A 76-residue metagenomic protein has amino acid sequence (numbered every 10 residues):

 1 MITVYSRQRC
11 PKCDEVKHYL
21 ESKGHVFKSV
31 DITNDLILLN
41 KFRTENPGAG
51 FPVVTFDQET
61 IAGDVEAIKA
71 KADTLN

Functional and structural regions predicted by a protein language model:
M1-H25: Local sequence-structure signature of Cys/Sec-based thiol-disulfide redox active-site neighborhoods
P11-D14, I37, G63: Residues that form or flank phosphate/diphosphate-binding pockets in enzymes that use nucleotide phosphates
H25-L38: Thiol-based oxidoreductase modules, predominantly thioredoxin-like and allied folds used for disulfide exchange
D35-L38, F42, V53: BRCT (BRCA1 C-terminal) domain core and associated BRCT-interaction motifs
E45-T55: Structural micro-motif
F56-N76: Non-catalytic, surface beta->alpha helical segment in thiol-disulfide oxidoreductase systems
